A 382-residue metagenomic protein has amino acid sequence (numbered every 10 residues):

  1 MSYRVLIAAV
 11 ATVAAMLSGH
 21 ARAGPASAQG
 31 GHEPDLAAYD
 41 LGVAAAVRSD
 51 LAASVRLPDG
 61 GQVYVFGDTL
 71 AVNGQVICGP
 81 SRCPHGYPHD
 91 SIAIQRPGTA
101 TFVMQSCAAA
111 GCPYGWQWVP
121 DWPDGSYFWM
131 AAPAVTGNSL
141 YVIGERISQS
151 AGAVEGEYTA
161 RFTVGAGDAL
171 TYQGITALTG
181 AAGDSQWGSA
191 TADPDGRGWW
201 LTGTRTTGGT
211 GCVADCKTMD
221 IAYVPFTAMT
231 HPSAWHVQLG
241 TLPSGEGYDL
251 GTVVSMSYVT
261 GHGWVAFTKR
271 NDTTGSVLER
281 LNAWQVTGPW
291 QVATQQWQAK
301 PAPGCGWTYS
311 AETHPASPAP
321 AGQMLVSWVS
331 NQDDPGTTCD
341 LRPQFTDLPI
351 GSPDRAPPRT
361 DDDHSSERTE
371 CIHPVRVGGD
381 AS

Functional and structural regions predicted by a protein language model:
M1-A28: Secretory targeting and sorting signals
M1-S2, A132, Y172: N-terminal secretory signal peptides that target proteins for export/translocation
S2, I7, A45-R48, D124-Y127 (+2 more regions): A short catalytic or substrate-binding loop motif that flags glycine-/basic-rich loops and adjacent residues that bind
S27-A44, L57-P123, V135-A181, G203-D249 (+2 more regions): Beta-rich carbohydrate-recognition and catalytic domains
R48-P58, D121-G137, G183-R197, L250-T260 (+1 more regions): Structural signature of eukaryotic scaffold interfaces centered on beta-propeller domains
K300-D333: Short aromatic loop motif centered on NTY/YTY
